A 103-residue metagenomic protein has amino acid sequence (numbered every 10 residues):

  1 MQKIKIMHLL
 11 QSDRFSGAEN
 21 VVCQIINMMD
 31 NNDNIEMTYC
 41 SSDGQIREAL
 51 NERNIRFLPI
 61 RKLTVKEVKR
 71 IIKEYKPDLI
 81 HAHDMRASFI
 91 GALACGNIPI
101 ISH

Functional and structural regions predicted by a protein language model:
Q2-I4: Nucleotide donor/acceptor-binding cores
I6-M7, C95-H103: Active-site proximal beta-strand in glycosyltransferases
H8-L63: N-terminal strand-loop element at the rim of the active site of nucleotide-sugar-dependent glycosyltransferases
I46-R47, S88-G91: Short, well-ordered alpha-helical microsegments
V65-K69: Short hydrophobic/charged patches on amphipathic alpha-helices used for structural packing and interfaces
K76-D78: Proline-aspartate-enriched helix->loop->beta-strand connector
A82-S88: Short His-centered aromatic/hydrophobic patch
